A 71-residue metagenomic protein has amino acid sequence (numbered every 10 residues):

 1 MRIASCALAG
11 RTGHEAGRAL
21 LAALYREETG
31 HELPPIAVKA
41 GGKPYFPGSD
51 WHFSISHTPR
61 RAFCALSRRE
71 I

Functional and structural regions predicted by a protein language model:
M1-I71: Core catalytic alpha/beta fold that binds nucleotide/phospho-ligands
